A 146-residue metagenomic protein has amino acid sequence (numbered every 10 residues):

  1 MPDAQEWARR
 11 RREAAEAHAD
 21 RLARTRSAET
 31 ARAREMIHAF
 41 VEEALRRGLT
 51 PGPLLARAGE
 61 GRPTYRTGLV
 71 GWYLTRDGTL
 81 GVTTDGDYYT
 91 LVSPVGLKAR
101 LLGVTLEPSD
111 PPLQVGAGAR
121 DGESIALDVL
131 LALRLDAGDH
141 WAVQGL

Functional and structural regions predicted by a protein language model:
M1, T84-G86, D128: Charged/polar interaction segments and conserved charged motifs
M1-R66: N-terminal domain-onset segments
F40, A44, Y88, L113-V115 (+1 more regions): Generic structural hydrophobic/aromatic packing signal, biased to beta-strands
A56-S93: Amphipathic, interaction-prone secondary-structure segments
L91-V104: Short linear, low-complexity motifs centered on an aromatic residue
L101-L146: Helix-rich interaction surfaces within compact, conserved domain-sized segments that mediate assembly or partner
